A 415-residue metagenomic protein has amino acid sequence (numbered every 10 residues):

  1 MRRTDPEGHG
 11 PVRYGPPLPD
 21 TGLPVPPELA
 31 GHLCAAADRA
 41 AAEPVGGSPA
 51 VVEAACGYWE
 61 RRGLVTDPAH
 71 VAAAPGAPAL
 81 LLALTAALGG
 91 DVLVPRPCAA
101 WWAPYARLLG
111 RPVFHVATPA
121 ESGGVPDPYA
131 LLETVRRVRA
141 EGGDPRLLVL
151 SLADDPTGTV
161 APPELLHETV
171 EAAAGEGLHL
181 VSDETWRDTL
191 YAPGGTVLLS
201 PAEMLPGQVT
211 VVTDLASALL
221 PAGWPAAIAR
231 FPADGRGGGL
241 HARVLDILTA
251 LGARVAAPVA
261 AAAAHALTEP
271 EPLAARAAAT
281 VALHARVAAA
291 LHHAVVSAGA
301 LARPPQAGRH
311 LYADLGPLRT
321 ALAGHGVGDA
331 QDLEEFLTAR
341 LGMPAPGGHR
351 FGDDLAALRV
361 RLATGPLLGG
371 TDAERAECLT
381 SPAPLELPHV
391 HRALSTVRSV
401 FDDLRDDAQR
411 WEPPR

Functional and structural regions predicted by a protein language model:
M1-G76, A83, E269, L368-T371 (+1 more regions): N-terminal small-domain helix-loop-helix segment of the aminotransferase-like
P11-R13, V212, R254, L301-Q306 (+1 more regions): Short beta-strand
R39-A172, D188-E203, P384-E386, V390-H391: Conserved core of the PLP fold type I
V65, F336-A345, F351-R415: PLP-dependent enzyme catalytic core of the Aspartate aminotransferase-like
L109, G175-E176, A298: Helix C-cap/helix->beta junction micro-motif
E121-P126, T159-V160, L190-T196, G239 (+3 more regions): Short, flexible/disordered intra-domain loops and linkers
V211-V281, V295: Conserved core segment of the aminotransferase class I/II
V281-H292, V296, L301-A321: Conserved glycine-rich beta-strand-loop-beta hairpin in the small C-terminal domain of fold type I
